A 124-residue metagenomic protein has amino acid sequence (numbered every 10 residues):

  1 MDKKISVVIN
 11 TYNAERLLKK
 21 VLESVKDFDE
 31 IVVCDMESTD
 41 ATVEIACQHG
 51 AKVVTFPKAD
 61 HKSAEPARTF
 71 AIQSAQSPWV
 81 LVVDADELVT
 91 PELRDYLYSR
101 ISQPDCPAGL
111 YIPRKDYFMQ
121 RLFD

Functional and structural regions predicted by a protein language model:
K4-S6, E30: Cell-envelope/extracellular polymer assembly enzymes that use nucleotide-activated donors
I9-D27: Short, well-formed alpha-helical segments that are part of the catalytic scaffolds of diverse glycosyltransferases
R16-K19, D40-H49, E92-L93: Acidic helix N-cap motif at the loop->helix transition within catalytic regions of sugar-transfer enzymes
E23, T69, D95: Active-site phosphate/pyrophosphate- and oxyanion-stabilizing loops and adjacent acidic/basic residues in soluble
S24, D35-E44, D84: A conserved acidic beta->alpha catalytic loop
V43-Q76: Conserved donor nucleotide-binding strand/loop of the catalytic core
V80: Short aromatic/hydrophobic "clamp" motif used to bind/position activated sugar donors
L88-F123: Conserved donor NDP-sugar-binding/catalytic core segment of glycosyltransferases
